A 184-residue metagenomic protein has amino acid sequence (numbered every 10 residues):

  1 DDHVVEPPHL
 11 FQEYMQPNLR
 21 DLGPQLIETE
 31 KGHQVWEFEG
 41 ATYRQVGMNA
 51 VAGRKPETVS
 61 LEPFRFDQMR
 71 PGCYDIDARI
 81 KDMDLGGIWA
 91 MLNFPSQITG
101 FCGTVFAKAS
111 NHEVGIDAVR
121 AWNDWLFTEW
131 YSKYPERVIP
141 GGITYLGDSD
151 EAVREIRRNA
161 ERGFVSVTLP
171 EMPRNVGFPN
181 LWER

Functional and structural regions predicted by a protein language model:
D2-R184: Helix-coil boundary/capping segments in enzymes
